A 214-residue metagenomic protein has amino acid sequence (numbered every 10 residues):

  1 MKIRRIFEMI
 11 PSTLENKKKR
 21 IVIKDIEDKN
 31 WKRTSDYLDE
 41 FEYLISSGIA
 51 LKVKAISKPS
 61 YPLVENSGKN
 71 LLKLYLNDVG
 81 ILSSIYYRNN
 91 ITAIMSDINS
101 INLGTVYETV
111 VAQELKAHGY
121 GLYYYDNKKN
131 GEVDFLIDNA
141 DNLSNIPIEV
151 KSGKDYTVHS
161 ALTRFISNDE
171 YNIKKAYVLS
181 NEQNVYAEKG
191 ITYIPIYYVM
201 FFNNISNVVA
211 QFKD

Functional and structural regions predicted by a protein language model:
M1-A140: Accessory nucleic acid-recognition modules appended to NTPase machines
I85-N89, S160-A161, E188-G190: Short conserved micro-motifs at the rims of enzyme active sites and ligand-binding pockets
N90-I91, T163-S167, Y193: Short, solvent-exposed amphipathic alpha-helical segments in soluble enzyme and RNA/protein-processing domains
N127, Y171-T192: Nucleic-acid nuclease catalytic cores
V133, Y156-V158, N184-E188: Short active-site-adjacent structural elements
N145-K154: Active-site ExK catalytic segment of metal-dependent nucleases
K154-R164: Active-site-adjacent loop/helix micro-motif of nuclease/hydrolase catalytic cores
E182-D214: Domain-level recognition of nuclease-like catalytic cores that cleave nucleotide substrates
